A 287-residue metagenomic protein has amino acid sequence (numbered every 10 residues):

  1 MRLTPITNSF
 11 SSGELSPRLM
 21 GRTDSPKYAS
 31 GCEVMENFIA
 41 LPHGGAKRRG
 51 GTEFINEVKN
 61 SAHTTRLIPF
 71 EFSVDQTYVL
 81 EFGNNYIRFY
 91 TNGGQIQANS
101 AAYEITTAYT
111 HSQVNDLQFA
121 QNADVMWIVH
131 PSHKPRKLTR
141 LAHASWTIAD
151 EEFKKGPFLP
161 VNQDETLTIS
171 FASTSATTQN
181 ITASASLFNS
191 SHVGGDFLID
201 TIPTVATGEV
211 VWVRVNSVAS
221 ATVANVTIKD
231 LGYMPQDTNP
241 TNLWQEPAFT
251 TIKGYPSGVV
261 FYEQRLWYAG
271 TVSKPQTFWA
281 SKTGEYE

Functional and structural regions predicted by a protein language model:
M1-S100, K137-A176, W244-E287: N-terminal beta-propeller domains
E36, F70, Q76-L80, V114-Q118 (+1 more regions): Short linear motifs in intrinsically disordered
I68, I87, A123-W127, G195-L198 (+1 more regions): Short, well-ordered alpha-helical packing segments
Y78, F82, T107-R136, L266: Elongated alpha-helical scaffolds
E81, A120, N216-S217, V260: Well-ordered beta-strand positions
I96-N99, Y103-E104, R140, S145-L243: Autoprocessing Asn-cyclization modules and mimics
P131-H133, I202-T204, V272-K274: Acidic glycine-/aspartate-rich tracts in secreted/extracellular proteins
